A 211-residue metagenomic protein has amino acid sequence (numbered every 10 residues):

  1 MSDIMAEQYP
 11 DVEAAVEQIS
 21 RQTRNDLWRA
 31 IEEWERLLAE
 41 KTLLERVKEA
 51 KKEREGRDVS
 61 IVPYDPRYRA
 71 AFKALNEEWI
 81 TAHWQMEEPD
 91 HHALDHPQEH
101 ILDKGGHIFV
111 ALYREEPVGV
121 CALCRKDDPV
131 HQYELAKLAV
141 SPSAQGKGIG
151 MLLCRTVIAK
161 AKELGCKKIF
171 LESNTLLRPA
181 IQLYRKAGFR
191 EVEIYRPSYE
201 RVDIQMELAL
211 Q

Functional and structural regions predicted by a protein language model:
M1-E33, L37, Y64, K167-A187 (+1 more regions): C-terminal "cap" of GNAT-fold acetyltransferases
M5, Y9-V12, L38-E45, H83 (+2 more regions): A general structural signal marking secondary-structure boundaries and capping sites
E7, E33, E40, A82 (+3 more regions): Conserved amphipathic alpha-helical interaction elements at protein-protein interfaces in regulatory, energy-coupling
V12-A15, I19, K41, W79-H83 (+1 more regions): Solvent-exposed amphipathic alpha-helical surface segments
N25, R29, R36, A50-R54 (+1 more regions): Amphipathic alpha-helical surface "interface" segments used for docking/oligomerization or membrane association within
K41-D58: Mid-protein regulatory/catalytic core that forms ligand/cofactor-binding pockets and protein-protein interaction
G56-V59, P63-A136, S141-S143, C154-T156 (+3 more regions): Acetyl-CoA-dependent GNAT
E116, S141-R155, K162-L164, I169 (+2 more regions): Conserved glycine-rich acetyl-CoA-binding loop
